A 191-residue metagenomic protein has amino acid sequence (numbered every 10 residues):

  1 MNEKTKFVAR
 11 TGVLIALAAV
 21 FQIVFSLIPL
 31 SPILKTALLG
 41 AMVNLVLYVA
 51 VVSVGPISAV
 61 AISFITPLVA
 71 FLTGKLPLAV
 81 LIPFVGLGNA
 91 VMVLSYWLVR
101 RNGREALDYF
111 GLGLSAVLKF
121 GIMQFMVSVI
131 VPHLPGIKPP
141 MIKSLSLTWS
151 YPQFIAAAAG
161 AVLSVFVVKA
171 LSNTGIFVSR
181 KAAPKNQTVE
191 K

Functional and structural regions predicted by a protein language model:
M1-K191: Loop-helix junctions at membrane interfaces
